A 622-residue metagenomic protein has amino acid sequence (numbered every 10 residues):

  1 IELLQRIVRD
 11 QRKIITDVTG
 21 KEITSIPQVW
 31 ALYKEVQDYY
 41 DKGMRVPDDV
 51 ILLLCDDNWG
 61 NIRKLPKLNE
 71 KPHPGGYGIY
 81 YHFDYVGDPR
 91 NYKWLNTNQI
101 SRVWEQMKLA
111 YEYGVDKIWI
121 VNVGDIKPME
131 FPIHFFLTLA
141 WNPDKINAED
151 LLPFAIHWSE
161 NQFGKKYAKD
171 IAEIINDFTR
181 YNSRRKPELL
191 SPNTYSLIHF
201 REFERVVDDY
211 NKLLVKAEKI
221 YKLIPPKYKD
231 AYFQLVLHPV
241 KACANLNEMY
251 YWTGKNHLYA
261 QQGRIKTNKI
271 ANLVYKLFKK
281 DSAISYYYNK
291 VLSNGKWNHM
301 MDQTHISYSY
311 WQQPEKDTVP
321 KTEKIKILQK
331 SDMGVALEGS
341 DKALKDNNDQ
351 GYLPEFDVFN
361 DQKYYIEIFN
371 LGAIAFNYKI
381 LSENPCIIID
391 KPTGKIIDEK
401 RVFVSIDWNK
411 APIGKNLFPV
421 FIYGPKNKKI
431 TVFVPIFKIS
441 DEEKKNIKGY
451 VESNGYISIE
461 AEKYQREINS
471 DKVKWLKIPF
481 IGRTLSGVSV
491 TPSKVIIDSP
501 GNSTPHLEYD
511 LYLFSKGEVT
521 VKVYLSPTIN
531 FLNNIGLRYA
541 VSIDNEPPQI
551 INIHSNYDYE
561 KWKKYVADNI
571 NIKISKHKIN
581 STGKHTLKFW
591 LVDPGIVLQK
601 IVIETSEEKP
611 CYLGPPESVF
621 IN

Functional and structural regions predicted by a protein language model:
I1, E35-Y40, W59-I62, N69 (+10 more regions): Flexible loop/turn segments at secondary-structure boundaries
I1-P74, V207, N211-A231, C243-L246: Gly/Pro-rich turn-and-neighbor structural signature
E2-I14, Q99-W104, I270-F278: Well-ordered, non-membrane alpha-helical segments in soluble/globular domains
S25-V29, D49-L52, G76-G78, V115-W119 (+7 more regions): Beta-sheet entry/capping signal
L32-V36, L54-N58, Y81-Y85, G124-K127 (+7 more regions): Short, flexible loop/turn elements at secondary-structure junctions
L54-G60, K67-Y228: Structured mid-domain segments that build the active-site/substrate or prosthetic-cofactor binding neighborhood
R201-E367, L371, P419-F421: Histidine-centered catalytic/metal-binding microenvironments
Y352, F359-N622: Extracytoplasmic
